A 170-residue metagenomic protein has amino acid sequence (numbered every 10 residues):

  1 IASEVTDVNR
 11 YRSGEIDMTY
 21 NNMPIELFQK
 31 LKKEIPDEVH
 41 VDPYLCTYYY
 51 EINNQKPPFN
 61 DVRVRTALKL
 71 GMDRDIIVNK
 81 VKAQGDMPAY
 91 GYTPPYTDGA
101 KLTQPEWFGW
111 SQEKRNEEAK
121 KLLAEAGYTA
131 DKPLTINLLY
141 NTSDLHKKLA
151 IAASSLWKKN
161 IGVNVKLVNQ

Functional and structural regions predicted by a protein language model:
I1-Q29: Ligand-site clamp/hinge motif
I1-S3, N21, V41, Y140 (+1 more regions): Short beta-strand-to-loop elements that line the ligand-binding cleft of bilobed periplasmic-binding protein-like
V5-E15, K33-E34, V62-R63, I151-K159: Short helices/loops that flank or line small-molecule/ion binding pockets
S13, L45-Y90, K120-L122, P133-H146: Alpha-helical secondary-structure segments
E15, Y20-M23, K32-I35, N54-K56 (+5 more regions): Sec/Tat-exported extracytoplasmic proteins
F28-V41: Ligand-binding "clamshell"
M87-E125, S143-K148: Structural transition elements
K120-Q170: Ligand/substrate-recognition segments at binding pockets and active sites
